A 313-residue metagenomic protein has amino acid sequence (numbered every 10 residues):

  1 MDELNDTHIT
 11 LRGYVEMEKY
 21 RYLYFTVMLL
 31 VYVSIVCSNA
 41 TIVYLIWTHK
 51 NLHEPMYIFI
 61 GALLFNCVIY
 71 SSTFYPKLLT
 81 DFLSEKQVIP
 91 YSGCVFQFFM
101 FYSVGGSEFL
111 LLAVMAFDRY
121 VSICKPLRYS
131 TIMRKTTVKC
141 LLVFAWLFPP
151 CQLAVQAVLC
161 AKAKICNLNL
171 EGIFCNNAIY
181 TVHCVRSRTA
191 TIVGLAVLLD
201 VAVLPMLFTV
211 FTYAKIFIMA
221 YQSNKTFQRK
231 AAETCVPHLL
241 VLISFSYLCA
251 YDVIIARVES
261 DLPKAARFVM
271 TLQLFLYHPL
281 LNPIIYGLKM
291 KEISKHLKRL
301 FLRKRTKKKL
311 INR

Functional and structural regions predicted by a protein language model:
M1-R313: Transmembrane helical core of 7TM receptor-like proteins
